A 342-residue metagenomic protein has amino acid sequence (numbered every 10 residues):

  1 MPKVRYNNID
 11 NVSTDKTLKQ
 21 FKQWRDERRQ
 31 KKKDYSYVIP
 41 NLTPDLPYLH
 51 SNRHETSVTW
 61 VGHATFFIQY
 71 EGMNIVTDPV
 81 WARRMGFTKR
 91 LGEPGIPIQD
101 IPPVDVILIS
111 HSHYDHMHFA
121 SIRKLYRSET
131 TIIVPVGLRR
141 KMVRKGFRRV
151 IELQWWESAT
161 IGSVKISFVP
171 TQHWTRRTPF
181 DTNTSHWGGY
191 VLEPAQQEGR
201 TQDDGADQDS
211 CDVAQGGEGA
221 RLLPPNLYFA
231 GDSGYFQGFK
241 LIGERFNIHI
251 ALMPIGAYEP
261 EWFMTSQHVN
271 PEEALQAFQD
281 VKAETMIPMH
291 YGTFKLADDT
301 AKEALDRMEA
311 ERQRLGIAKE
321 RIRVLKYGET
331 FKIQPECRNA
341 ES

Functional and structural regions predicted by a protein language model:
M1-M85, G95-D100, P194, P225-F229 (+1 more regions): Metallo-beta-lactamase
M1-V12, V106, T131-I133, G137-K141 (+2 more regions): Cap/insert and terminal regions of metallo-dependent hydrolase folds
R29-Q30, F168-G199, P224, F246: Active-site-proximal loop/helix segment associated with metal-binding centers of metalloenzymes
I68, D78, H111, H118 (+6 more regions): Divalent metal-coordination and catalytic microenvironments
P79-P94, W174-T182, E259-H268: Acidic/histidine-rich helix-loop elements that form or flank divalent-metal/phosphate-binding sites at the catalytic
P79-W81, S112, T171-Q172, G231-S233 (+2 more regions): Active-site metal-binding loops of divalent metal-dependent hydrolases
F87-V134, R149-I151, N247-L252: Active-site metal-binding motif and surrounding structural segment of the metallo-beta-lactamase
Q196-P224, R338-S342: Intrinsic disorder/low-complexity segments
